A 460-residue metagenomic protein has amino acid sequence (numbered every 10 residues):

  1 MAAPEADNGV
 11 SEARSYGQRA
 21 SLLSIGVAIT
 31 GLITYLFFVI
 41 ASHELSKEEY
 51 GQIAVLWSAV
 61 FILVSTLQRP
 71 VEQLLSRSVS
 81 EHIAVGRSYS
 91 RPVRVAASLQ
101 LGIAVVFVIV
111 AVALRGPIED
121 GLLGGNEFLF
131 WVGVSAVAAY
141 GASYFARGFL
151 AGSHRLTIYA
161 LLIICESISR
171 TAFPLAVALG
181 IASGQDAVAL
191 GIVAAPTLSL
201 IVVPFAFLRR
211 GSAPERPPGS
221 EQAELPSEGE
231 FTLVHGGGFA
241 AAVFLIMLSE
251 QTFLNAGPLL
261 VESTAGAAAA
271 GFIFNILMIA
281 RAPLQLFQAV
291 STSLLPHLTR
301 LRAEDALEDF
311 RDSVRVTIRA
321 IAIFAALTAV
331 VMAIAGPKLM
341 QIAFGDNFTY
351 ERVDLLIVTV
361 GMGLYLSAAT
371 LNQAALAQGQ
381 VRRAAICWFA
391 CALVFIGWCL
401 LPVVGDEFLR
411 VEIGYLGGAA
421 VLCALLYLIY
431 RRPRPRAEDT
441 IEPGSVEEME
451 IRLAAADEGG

Functional and structural regions predicted by a protein language model:
M1-I33, F207-L208, S220-I246, I429-G460: N-terminal membrane topogenesis motif
A3, S15-E72, V108, V112 (+2 more regions): Signature of the first transmembrane helix
S15-T30, L56, S65-G116, A306-A329 (+1 more regions): Membrane-water interface segments that mark the loop-to-transmembrane alpha-helix transition
K47, R115-G133, A267-A268, R315 (+1 more regions): Interfacial segments at transmembrane-helix termini and the short loops linking adjacent helices
W57-Q68, I246-E250, L254, P258 (+5 more regions): Transmembrane helix-bundle signature of multi-pass secondary active exporters and lipid flippases
Q68-A84, G152, I276-D305, R311 (+1 more regions): Helix-loop junctions and terminal segments of transmembrane helices in multi-pass membrane transport/translocation
E127-V134, A160-A213, P218, A390-V394 (+1 more regions): Hydrophobic alpha-helical transmembrane segments
A139-L161, V360-C387: Membrane-interface junctions at transmembrane-helix termini in multi-pass inner-membrane proteins
